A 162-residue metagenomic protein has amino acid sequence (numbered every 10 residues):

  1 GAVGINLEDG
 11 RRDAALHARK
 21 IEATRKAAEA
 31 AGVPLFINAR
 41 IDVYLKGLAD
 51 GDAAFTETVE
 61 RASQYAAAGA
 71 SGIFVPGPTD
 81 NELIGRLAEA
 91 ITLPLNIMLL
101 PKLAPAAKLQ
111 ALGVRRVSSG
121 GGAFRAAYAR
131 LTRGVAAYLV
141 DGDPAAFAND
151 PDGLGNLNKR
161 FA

Functional and structural regions predicted by a protein language model:
G1-S119, R125-R133: Alpha/beta enzyme core
G122-A162: Extended, intrinsically disordered, low-complexity segments
